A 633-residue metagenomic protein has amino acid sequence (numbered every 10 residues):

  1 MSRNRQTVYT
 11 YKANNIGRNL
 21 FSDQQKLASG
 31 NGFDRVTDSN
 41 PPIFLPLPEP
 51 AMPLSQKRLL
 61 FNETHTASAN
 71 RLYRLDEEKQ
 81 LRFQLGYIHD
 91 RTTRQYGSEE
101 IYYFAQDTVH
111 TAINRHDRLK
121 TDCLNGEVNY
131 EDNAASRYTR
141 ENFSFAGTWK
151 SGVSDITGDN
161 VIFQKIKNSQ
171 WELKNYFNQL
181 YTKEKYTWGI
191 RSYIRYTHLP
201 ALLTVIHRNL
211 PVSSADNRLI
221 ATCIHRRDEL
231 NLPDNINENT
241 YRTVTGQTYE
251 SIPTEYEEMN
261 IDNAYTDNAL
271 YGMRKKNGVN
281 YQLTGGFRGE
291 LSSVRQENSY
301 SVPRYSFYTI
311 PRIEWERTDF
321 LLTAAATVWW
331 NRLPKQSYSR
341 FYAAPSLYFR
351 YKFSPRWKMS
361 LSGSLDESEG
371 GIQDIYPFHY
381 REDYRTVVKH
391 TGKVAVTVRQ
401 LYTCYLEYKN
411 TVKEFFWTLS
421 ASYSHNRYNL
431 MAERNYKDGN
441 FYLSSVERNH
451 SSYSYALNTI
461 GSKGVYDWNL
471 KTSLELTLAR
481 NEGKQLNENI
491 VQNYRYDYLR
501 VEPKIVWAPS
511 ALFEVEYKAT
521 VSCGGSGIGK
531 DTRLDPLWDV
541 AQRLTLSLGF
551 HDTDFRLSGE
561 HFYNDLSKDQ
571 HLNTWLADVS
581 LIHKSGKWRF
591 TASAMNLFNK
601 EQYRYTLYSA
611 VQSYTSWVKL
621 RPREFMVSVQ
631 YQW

Functional and structural regions predicted by a protein language model:
M1-N4, A135, L333-S339, D366 (+4 more regions): Solvent-exposed loop/turn segments connecting transmembrane beta-strands in outer-membrane beta-barrel proteins
M1-R3, A324-P334, H390-V394, Y402 (+4 more regions): Transmembrane beta-strand segments that form the barrel wall of outer-membrane beta-barrel proteins
M1-S151, Q164-Y193, A215-T222, K275-G278 (+9 more regions): Membrane-proximal, glycine/serine-rich, low-complexity loop/turn segments characteristic of large bacterial
Y9-N15, N40-P48, R94-H110, G152-V161 (+13 more regions): Outer-membrane beta-barrel translocator domains and adjoining extracellular loop/strand segments of Gram-negative
L54-L60, I113-L119, I162-N168, E255-I261 (+9 more regions): Outer-membrane beta-barrel domain signature
T64-D90, D117-K335, K352, F415-Y423 (+3 more regions): Face-selective signature of the C-terminal outer-membrane beta-barrel domain
V396-Y442, S451-Y453, V465-T477: Membrane-embedded beta-barrel scaffold of Gram-negative outer-membrane proteins
L499-W633: Conserved C-terminal beta-signal and adjacent last beta-strands/turns of outer-membrane beta-barrel proteins
